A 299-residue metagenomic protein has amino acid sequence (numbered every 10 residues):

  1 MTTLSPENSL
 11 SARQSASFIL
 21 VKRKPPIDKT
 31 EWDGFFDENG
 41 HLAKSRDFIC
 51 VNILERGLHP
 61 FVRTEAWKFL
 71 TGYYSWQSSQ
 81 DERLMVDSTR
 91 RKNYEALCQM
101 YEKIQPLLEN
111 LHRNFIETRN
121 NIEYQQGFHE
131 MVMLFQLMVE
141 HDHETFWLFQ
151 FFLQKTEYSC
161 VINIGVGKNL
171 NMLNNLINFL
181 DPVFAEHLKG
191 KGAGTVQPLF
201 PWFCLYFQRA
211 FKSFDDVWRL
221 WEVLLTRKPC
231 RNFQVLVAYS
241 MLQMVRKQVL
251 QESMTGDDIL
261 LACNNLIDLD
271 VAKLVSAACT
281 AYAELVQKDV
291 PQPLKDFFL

Functional and structural regions predicted by a protein language model:
M1-R119, Q136-V139, Q248-V249, P293-L299: N-terminal transition regions in large eukaryotic proteins
F18-I27, E144-P198, C230-L299: Extended, Lys/Glu/Leu-rich amphipathic alpha-helical scaffolds
E55, L225-P229: Solenoid-like repeat scaffolds
E65, Q126-V132, W147-L148, L199-C204 (+1 more regions): Amphipathic alpha-helical elements of HEAT/ARM-like alpha-solenoid repeat scaffolds that form extended
L70, S75, V132-Q136, F152-L153 (+4 more regions): Hydrophobic residues within the alpha-helices of tandem HEAT/HEAT-like
H112-R119, V132, L170, D181-A193 (+2 more regions): Active-site-adjacent structural elements in folded domains
R209-K212: Extended serine/threonine-enriched, polar tracts that run as long, contiguous segments within proteins
